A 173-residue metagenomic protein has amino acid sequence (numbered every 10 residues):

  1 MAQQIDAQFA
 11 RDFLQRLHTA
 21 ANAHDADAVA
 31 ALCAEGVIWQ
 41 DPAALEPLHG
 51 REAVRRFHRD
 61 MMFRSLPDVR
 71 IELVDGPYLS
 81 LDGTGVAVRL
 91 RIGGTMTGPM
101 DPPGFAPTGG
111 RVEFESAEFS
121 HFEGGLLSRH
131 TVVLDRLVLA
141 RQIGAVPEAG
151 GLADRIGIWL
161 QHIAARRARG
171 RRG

Functional and structural regions predicted by a protein language model:
M1-G173: C-terminal and inter-domain tail/linker signature
